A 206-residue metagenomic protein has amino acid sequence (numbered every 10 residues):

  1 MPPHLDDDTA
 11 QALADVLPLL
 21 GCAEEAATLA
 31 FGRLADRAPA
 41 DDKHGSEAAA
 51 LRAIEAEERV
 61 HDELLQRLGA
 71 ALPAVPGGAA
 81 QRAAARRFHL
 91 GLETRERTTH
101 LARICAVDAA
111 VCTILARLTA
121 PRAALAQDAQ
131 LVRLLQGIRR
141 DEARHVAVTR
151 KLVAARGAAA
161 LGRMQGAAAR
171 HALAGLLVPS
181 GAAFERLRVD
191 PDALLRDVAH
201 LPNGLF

Functional and structural regions predicted by a protein language model:
M1-F206: Non-heme di-metal
